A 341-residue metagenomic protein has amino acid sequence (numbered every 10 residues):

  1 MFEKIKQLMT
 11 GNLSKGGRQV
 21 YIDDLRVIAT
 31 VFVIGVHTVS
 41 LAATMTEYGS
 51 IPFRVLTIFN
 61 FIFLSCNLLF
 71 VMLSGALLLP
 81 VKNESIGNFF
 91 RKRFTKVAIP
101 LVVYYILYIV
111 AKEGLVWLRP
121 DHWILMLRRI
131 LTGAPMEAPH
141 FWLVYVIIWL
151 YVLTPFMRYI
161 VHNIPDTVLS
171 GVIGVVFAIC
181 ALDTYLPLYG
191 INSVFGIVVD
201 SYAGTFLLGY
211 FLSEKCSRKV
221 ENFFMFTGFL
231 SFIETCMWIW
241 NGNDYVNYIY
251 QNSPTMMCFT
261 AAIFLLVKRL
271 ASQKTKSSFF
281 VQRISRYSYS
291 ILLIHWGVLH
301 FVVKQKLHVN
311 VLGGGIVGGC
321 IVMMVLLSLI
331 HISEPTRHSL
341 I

Functional and structural regions predicted by a protein language model:
I5-M9, L13, S217-Q282, V302-K306 (+1 more regions): Alpha-helical transmembrane segments and terminal signal-anchor/GPI-anchor hydrophobic tails, characterized by long
V20-P80, P100-Y105: Functionally critical transmembrane alpha-helices in membrane proteins and complexes, commonly lining
G35-T38, Y105, G174-L186, T227-W240 (+1 more regions): Aromatic-anchored segments of alpha-helical transmembrane domains
V55-N67, L131-V146, T184-T205, T235-A262: Interfacial loop-to-helix transition and helix-capping segments at the boundaries of transmembrane helices
N60-L69, P80-E113, W117, H122-P139 (+3 more regions): Transmembrane alpha-helical segments and their boundary/interface "anchor" motifs in multi-pass integral membrane
L78-E84, F156-H162, L208-S217, L265-K274: Structural signal for the C-terminal ends of transmembrane alpha-helices and the immediately following loop
Y151-F177, F211-F226: Solvent-exposed interhelical
S328-I341: Residue-level detector of conserved catalytic or cofactor/ligand-binding positions in enzyme active sites
